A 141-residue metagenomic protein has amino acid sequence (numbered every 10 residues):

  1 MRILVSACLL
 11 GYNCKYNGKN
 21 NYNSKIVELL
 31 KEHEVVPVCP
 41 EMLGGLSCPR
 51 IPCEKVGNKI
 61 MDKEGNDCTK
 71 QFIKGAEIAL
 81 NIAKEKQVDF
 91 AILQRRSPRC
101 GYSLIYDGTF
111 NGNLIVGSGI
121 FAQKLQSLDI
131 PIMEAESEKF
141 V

Functional and structural regions predicted by a protein language model:
M1-I3: Extreme N-terminal starter segment of soluble prokaryotic enzymes
C8, Q94-S97, S137: Short, well-ordered beta-to-alpha junction loops that form the rim of enzyme active sites and present histidine/acidic
G11, G45, P98-G101: Short, active-site-adjacent cap segments at secondary-structure transitions
G11-G18: Short N-terminal binding/cap micro-motifs at the start of the first secondary-structure element
N21-D62: Short, surface-exposed acidic-centric catalytic microdomains
Y22-V36, G75-F90: Short amphipathic alpha-helices and their capping/turn segments at secondary-structure boundaries
L43, C53-I78, I82, N113-V141: Divalent-metal-activated hydrolytic enzyme cores
Q94-I105, T109: Internal, conserved structured core segments that host functional sites
